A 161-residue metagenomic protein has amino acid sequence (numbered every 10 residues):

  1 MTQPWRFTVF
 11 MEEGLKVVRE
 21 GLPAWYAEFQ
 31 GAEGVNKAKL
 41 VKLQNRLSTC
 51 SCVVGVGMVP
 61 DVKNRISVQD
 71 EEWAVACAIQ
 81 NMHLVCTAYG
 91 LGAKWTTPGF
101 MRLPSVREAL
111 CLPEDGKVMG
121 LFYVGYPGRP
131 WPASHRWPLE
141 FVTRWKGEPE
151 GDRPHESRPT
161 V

Functional and structural regions predicted by a protein language model:
M1-T49, E156-V161: N-terminal amphipathic, basic helical "cap/leader" segment at the start of enzyme domains
K37-V41, V106-A109, R129: Glycine-rich, charged/polar anion/phosphate-binding loops that engage phosphate groups from diverse ligands
S51-V54, G120: Structural motif
V54, P60-E108: Small-aliphatic-rich amphipathic alpha-helix that forms the alpha element of a beta-alpha
V106-M119: Short, electropositive alpha-helical surface patch
V118-V161: C-terminal helix-cap and adjacent tail motif
